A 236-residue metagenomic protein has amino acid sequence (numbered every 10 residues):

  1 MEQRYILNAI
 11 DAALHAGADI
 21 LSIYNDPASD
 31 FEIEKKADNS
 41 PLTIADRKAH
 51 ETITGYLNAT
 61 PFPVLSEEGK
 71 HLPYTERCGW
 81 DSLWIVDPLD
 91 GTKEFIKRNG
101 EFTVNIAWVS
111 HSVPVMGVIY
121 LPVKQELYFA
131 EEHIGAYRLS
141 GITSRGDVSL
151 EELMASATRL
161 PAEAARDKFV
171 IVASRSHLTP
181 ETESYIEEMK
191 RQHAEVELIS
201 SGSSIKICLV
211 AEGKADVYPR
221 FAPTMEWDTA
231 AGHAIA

Functional and structural regions predicted by a protein language model:
M1-G17, V148-S149, L153, E183-R191 (+2 more regions): Oxyanion/phosphate-interacting regions
M1-L89, S184-E187: N-terminal subdomain of lithium-sensitive/metallo-dependent phosphomonoesterases centered on the IMPase/IPPase/PAP
I20, D46, L57, T92 (+5 more regions): Residue-level signal for inorganic ion chemistry
P63, M116, D216-V217: Short, Asp-centered acidic motifs that coordinate Mg2+ and/or phosphate in catalytic or ligand-binding sites
E68, R175, A222-T224: Short secondary-structure boundary segments
E76-C78, I96-G100, A130: Short glycine/proline-enriched turns and hinge-like loops at secondary-structure junctions
S82-I119: Glycine-rich active-site/cofactor-binding loop and its immediate structural neighborhood
A107-I207: Acidic beta-strand-loop-alpha-helix segment within the catalytic core of divalent metal-dependent phosphate-processing
